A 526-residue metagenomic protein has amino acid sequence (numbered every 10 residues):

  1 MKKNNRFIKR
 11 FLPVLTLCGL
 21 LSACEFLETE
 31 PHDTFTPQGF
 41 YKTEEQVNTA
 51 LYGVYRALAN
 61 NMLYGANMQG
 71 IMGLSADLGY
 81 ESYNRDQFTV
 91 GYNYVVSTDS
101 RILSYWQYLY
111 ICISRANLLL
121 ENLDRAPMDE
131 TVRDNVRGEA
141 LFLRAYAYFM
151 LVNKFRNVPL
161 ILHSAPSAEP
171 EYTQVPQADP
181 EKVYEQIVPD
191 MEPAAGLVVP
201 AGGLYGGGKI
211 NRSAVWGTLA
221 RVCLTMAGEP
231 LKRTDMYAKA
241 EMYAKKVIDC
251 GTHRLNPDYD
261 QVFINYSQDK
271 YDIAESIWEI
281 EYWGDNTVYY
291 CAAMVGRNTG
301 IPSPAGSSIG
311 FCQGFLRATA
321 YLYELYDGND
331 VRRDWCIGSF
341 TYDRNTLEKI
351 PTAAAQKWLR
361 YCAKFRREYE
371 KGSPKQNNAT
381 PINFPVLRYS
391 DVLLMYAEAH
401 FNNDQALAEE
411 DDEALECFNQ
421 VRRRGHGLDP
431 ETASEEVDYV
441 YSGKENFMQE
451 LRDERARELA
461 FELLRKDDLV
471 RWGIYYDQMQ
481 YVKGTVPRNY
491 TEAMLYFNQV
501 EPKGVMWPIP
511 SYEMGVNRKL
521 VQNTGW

Functional and structural regions predicted by a protein language model:
M1-C24: Sec-dependent bacterial lipoprotein signal peptides
K2, C24-I71, L118, E181 (+2 more regions): Acidic, glycine-rich segments characteristic of secretory precursors and extracytoplasmic regions
Q38, G65-S82, I161-H163, V199-V215 (+6 more regions): Short, surface-exposed recognition loops and adjoining beta-strand edges that mediate ligand/DNA contacts, enriched
E45-Q46, L51, Y55, A59-M62 (+4 more regions): Elongated scaffold/linker segments in the mid-to-C-terminal portions of large proteins
N48-Y52, R56-L58, M62, N84-F155 (+5 more regions): Conserved, well-structured interaction surfaces
